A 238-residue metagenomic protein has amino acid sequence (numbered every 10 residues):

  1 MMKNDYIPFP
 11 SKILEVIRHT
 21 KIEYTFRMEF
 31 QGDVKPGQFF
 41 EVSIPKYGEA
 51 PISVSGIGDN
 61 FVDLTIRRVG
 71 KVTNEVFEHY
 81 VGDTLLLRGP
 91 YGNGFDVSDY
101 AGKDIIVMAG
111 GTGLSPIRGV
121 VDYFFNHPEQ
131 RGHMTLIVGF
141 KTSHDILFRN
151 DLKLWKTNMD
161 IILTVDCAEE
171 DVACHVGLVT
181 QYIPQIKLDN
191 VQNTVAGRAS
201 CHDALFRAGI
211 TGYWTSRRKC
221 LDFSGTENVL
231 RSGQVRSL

Functional and structural regions predicted by a protein language model:
M2-D83, K141: Ferredoxin-reductase
E15, G56, L163-V165, D222-S224 (+1 more regions): Structural signal for conserved beta-strand scaffold positions within catalytic alpha/beta enzyme cores
K71-R231: FNR/FR-type flavoprotein reductase catalytic core
L230, V235-L238: Short cysteine clusters
